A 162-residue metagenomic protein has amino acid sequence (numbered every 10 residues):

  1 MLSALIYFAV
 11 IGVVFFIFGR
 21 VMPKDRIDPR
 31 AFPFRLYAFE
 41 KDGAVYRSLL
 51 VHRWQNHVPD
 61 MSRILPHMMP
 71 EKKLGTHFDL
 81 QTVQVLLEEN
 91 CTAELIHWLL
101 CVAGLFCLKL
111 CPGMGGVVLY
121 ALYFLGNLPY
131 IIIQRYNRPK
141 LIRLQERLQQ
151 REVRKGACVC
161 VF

Functional and structural regions predicted by a protein language model:
L2-A31, R35-A44: N-terminal signal-anchor transmembrane alpha helix
Y7-G12, C107, G116-N127: Hydrophobic core segments of alpha-helical transmembrane domains in multi-pass membrane proteins
V10-V14, P66, P70, E94-G104: Hydrophobic alpha-helical transmembrane segments of multi-pass integral membrane proteins
I11-F15, G19, L100, G126 (+2 more regions): Alpha-helical transmembrane segments of multipass membrane proteins
G19-P33, Y130-Q145: Inner-leaflet juxtamembrane helices
R26-L86, R143, R147-F162: Membrane-proximal soluble regions of multi-pass membrane proteins
V83-G115: Transmembrane alpha-helical segments and their cytosolic interface motifs in multi-pass membrane proteins
